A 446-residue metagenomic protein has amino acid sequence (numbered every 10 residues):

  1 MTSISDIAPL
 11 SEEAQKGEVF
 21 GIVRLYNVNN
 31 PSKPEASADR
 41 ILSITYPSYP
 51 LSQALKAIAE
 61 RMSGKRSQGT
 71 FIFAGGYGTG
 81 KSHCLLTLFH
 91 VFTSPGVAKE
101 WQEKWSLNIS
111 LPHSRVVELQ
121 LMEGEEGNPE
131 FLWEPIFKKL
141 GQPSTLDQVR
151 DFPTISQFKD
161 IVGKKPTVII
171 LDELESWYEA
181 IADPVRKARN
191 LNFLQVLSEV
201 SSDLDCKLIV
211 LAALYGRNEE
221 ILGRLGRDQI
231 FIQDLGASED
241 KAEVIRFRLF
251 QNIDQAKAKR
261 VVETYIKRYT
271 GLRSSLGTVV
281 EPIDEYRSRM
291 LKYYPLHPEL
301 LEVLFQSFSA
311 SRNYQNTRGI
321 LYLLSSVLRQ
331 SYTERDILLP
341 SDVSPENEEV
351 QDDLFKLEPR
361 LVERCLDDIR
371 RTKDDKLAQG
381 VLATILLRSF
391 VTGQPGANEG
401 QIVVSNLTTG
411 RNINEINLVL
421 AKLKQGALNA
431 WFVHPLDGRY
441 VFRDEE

Functional and structural regions predicted by a protein language model:
M1-T79, L86, R227-A256: Walker A/P-loop-proximal flanking segment of P-loop NTPase domains
Y26, N30-S37, I58-M62, S67 (+8 more regions): Phosphate-handling catalytic cores of nucleic-acid transaction enzymes
P34-A38, H113-R150, D172-P184: Conserved P-loop NTPase mechanochemical-coupling segment
F89-V116, S144-P153, N412-L418: Flexible phosphate/Mg2+-sensing switch loops adjacent to catalytic phosphate-binding sites
L107-G127, V196-S331: Conserved P-loop NTPase catalytic core
L132, Q142-E175, I181-A182, A188-V200 (+1 more regions): Mid-core helix/loop region of P-loop NTP-binding domains shared across ATPases and GTPases
A180-I181, K207, G271-G380, R388-E399 (+3 more regions): C-terminal helical "lid" subdomain and adjoining coupling/linker elements of P-loop NTPases
F442-E446: Short, amphipathic alpha-helical interaction segments positioned at domain boundaries
